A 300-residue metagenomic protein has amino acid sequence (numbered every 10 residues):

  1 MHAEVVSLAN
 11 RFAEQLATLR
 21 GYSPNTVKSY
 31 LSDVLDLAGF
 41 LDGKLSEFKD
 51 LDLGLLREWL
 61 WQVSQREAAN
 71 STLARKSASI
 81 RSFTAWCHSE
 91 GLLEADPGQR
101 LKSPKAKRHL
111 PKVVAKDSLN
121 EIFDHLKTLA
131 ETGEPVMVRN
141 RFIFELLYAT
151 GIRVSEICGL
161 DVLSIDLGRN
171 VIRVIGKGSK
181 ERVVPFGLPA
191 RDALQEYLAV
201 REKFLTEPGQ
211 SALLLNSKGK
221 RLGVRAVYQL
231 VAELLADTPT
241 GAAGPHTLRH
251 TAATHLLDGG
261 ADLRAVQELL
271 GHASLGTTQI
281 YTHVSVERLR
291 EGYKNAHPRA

Functional and structural regions predicted by a protein language model:
M1-A300: Conserved catalytic core of the tyrosine transesterase superfamily
